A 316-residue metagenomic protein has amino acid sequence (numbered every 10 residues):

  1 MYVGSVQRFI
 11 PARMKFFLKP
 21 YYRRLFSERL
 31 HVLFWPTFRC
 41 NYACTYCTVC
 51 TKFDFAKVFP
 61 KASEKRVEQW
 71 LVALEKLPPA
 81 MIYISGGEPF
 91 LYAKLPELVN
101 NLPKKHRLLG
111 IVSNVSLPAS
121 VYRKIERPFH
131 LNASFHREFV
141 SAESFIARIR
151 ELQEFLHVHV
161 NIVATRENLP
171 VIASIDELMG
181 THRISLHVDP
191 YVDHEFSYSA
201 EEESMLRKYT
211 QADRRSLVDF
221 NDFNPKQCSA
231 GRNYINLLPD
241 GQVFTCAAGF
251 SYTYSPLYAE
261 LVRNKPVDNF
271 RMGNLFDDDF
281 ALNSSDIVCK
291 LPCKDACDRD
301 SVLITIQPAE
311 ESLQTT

Functional and structural regions predicted by a protein language model:
Y2-I111, P118-V121: Conserved alpha-helical substructure of the radical SAM core
M14-L30, C50, A247-T316: Flexible mid-to-C-terminal extensions adjoining Fe-S/redox cofactors in radical SAM and related proteins
R24, R123, P225-Q227, A281: Short secondary-structure boundary/capping segments
F34, F38-N41, D222, N283 (+2 more regions): Processing junctions and N-termini across compartments
C40, C44-C47, C228, G241 (+4 more regions): Short cysteine clusters
V67-I84, Y92-L178, S185: Radical SAM/AdoMet-radical enzyme domain recognition
G86-G87, V115, G231, G241 (+1 more regions): Glycine-centered flexibility sites
H130-E260, F270: Radical SAM enzyme [4Fe-4S]-AdoMet core and its adjacent flexible, acidic and glycine-rich loops/tails across
